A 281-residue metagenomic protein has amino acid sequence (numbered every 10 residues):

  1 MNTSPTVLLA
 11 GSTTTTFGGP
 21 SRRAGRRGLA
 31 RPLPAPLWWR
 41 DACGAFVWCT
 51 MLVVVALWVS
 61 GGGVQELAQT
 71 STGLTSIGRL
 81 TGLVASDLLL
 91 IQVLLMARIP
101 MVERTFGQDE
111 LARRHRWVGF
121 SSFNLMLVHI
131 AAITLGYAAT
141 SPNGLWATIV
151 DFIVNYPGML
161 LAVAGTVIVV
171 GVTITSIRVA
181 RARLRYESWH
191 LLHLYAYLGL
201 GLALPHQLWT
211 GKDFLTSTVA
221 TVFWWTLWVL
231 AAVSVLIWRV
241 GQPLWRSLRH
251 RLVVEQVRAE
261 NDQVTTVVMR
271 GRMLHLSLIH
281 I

Functional and structural regions predicted by a protein language model:
M1, V7, T175, A259 (+1 more regions): Residue-level marker of positions within ordered structural domains that often coincide with functionally constrained
N2-P36: Short, Lys/Arg-rich, polar N-terminal cytosolic tail immediately upstream of the first transmembrane signal-anchor
S21-P32, L145, I149, V240-W245: Short helical patches
P32-L236: Membrane-embedded alpha-helical bundles of multi-pass integral membrane proteins
L111, H275-L276: Residue-level "contact hotspot" at macromolecular interaction interfaces
V222-R258: Membrane-interfacial segments at transmembrane helix termini in multi-pass membrane proteins
R249-L274: Membrane-cytosol interface motif
I279-I281: Conserved small/polar residues in nucleotide/adenosyl-binding loops
